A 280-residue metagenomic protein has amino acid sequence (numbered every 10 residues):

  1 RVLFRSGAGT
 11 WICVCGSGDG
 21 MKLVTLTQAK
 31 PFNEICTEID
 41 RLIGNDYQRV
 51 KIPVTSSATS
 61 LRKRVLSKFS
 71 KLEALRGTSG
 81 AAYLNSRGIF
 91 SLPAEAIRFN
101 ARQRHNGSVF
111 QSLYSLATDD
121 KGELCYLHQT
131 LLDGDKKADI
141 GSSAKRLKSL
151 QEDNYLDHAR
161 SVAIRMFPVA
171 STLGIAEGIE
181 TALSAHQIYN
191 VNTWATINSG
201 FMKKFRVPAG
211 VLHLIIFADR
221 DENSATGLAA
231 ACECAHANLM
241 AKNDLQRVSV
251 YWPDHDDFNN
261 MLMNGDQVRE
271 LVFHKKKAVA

Functional and structural regions predicted by a protein language model:
R1, Y47, Q103-S108, K137-A138 (+1 more regions): Short, solvent-exposed polar/charged micro-motifs at secondary-structure junctions
R1-S86, E222: Non-catalytic accessory segments of DNA primases and related replication-initiation nucleases
L3, C13, V24, L84 (+6 more regions): Terminal peptide-recognition signature
W11-V14, A170-L173, I179-A280: TOPRIM fold recognition
P31-F32, S91-L92, R247, V268: Residue-level detector of short coil/turn "hinge" positions at structural boundaries
V50-K63, K71-A82, S86-E95, T118-D135 (+2 more regions): A short mid-domain helix/strand-loop element embedded in enzyme catalytic domains that forms or borders the active-site
I89-S108: Short, basic/aromatic recognition patches
H105-A209: Phosphate-handling DNA/RNA-contact segment within nucleic-acid enzymes
